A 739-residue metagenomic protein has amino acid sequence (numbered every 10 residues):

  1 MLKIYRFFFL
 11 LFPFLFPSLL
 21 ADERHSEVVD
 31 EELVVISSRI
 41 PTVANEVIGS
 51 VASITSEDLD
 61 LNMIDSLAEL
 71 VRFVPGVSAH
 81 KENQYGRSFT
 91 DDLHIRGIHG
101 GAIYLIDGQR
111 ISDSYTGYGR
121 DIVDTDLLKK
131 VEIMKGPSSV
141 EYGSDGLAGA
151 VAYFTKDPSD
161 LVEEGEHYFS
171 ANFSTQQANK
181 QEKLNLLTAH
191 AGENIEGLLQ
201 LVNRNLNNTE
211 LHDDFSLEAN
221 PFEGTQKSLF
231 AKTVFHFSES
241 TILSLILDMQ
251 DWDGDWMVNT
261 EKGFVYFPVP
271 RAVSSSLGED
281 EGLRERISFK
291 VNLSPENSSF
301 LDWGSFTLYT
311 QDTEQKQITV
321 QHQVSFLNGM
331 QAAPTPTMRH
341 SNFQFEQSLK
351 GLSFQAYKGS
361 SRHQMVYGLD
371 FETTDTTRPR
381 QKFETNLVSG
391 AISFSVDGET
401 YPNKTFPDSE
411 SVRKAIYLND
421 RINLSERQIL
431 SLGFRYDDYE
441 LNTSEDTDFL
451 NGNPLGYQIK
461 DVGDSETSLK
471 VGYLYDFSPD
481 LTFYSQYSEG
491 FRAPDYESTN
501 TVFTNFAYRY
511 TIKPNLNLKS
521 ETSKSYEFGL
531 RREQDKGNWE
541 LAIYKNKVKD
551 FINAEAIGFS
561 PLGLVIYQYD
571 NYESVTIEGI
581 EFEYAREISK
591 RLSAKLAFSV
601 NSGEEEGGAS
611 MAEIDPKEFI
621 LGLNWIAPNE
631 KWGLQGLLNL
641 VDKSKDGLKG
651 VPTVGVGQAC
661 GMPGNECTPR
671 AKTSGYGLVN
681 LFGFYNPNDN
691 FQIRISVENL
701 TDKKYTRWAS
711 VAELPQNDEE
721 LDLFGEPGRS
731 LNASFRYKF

Functional and structural regions predicted by a protein language model:
A68, R72-R110, K129: Extracytoplasmic beta-strand/coil segments of soluble accessory domains associated with Gram-negative outer-membrane
Q109-P137: Short acidic/polar hinge/loop motifs at secondary-structure boundaries that mediate gating or recognition
T175-N205, S216-M257, E281-P295, G359-S361 (+3 more regions): Transmembrane beta-barrel wall of Gram-negative outer-membrane proteins
N220-F222, S240-L301, T313-M330, T337-E346: Flexible loop and strand-edge segments within Gram-negative outer membrane beta-barrel domains
K227, F235-T241, D280-I287, S294 (+5 more regions): Conserved C-terminal beta-signal and adjacent last beta-strands/turns of outer-membrane beta-barrel proteins
D251-D253, T260-F267, E314, D438-N453 (+7 more regions): Surface-exposed extracellular loop regions of Gram-negative outer-membrane beta-barrel proteins, predominantly
H340-S341, Q347-A356, K513-K519, S525 (+4 more regions): Outer membrane beta-barrel strand-and-loop segments of large Gram-negative receptors, especially TonB-dependent
N423-L430, D438-Y439, I543-V548, I557-F559 (+3 more regions): Gram-negative outer-membrane beta-barrel transporters
